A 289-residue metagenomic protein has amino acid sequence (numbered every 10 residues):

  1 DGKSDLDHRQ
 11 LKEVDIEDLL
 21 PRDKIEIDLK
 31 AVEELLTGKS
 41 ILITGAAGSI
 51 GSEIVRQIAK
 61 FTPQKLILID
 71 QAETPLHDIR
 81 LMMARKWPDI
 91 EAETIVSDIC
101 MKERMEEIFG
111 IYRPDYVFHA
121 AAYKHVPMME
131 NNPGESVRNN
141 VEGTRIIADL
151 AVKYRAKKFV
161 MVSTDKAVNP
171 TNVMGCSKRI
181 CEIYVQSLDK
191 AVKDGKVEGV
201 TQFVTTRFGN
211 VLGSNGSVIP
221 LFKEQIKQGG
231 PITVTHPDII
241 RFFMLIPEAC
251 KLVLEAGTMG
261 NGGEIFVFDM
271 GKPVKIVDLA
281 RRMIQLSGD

Functional and structural regions predicted by a protein language model:
D1-S40, V152: Flexible, Lys/Arg-rich cytosolic regulatory linkers and terminal tails that connect or flank
G2-S4, H119, Y123-I183, S187 (+1 more regions): Conserved Rossmann-fold NAD(P)-dependent oxidoreductase catalytic core, especially the SDR/UDP-sugar
S40-F61: N-terminal Rossmann NAD(P)H-binding glycine-rich loop of SDR-like oxidoreductase domains
A92-Y116: Conserved Rossmann-fold cofactor-binding substructure of NAD(P)-dependent oxidoreductases
G143, S214-L221, T235-L254, K275-R282: Substrate-positioning beta->alpha
V173, R179, L212-P220, M244-P247 (+2 more regions): Glycine/proline-rich active-site loop of Rossmann-fold NAD(P)-dependent oxidoreductases
Q186-I240, E264-V267: Conserved beta-loop-beta element that borders a ligand/cofactor-binding pocket
M259-D289: Mid/C-terminal beta-alpha module of Rossmann-like enzyme folds, strongest in SDR-family dehydrogenases/epimerases
